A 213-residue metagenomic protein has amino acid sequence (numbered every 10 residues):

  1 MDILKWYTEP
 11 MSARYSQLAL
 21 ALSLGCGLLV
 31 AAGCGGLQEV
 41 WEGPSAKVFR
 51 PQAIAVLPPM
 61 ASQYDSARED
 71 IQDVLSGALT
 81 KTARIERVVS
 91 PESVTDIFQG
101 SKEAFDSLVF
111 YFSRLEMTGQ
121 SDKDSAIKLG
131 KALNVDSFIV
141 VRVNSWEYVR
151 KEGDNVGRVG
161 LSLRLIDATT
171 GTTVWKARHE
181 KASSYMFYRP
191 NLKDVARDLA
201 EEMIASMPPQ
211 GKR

Functional and structural regions predicted by a protein language model:
L4-L22: Bacterial N-terminal signal peptides that target proteins for export
A21-A31: Bacterial N-terminal signal peptides
C34-A55, S121, S125-D136, R142 (+1 more regions): C-terminal/domain-edge helix-coil "capping" segments
P58, Q63-N134: N-terminal segment of the mature soluble domain
A61, S145-W146: Residue-level marker for beta-strand->alpha-helix junctions and adjacent short loops that shape enzyme
